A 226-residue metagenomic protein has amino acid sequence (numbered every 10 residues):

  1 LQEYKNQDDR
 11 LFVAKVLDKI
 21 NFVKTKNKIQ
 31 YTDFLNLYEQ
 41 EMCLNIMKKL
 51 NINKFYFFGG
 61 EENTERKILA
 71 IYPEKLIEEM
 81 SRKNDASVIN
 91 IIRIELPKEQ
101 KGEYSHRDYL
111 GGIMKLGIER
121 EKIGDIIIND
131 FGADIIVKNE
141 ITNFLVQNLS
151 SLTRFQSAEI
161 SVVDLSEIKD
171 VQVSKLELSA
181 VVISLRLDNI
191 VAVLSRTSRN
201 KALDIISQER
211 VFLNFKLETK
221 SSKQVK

Functional and structural regions predicted by a protein language model:
L1-N189, L194: Ferredoxin-like alpha/beta domains used as RNA- or RNAP-binding modules
L178-V225: A basic, amphipathic helix-loop patch mediating RNA/tRNA/ribosome contacts
